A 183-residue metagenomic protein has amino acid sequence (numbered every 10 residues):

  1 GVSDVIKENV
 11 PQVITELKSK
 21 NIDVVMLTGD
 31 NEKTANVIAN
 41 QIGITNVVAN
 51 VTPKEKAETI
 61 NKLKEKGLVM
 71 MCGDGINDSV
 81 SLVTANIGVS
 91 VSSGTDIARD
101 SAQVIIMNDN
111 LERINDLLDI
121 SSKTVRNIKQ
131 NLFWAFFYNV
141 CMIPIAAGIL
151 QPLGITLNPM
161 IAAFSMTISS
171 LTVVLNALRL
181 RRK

Functional and structural regions predicted by a protein language model:
G1-Q130: Conserved ATP-binding TGD loop and adjacent catalytic N/P-domain core of P-type ATPases
E16, I22, A102, M107-K183: Membrane-embedded transport module
